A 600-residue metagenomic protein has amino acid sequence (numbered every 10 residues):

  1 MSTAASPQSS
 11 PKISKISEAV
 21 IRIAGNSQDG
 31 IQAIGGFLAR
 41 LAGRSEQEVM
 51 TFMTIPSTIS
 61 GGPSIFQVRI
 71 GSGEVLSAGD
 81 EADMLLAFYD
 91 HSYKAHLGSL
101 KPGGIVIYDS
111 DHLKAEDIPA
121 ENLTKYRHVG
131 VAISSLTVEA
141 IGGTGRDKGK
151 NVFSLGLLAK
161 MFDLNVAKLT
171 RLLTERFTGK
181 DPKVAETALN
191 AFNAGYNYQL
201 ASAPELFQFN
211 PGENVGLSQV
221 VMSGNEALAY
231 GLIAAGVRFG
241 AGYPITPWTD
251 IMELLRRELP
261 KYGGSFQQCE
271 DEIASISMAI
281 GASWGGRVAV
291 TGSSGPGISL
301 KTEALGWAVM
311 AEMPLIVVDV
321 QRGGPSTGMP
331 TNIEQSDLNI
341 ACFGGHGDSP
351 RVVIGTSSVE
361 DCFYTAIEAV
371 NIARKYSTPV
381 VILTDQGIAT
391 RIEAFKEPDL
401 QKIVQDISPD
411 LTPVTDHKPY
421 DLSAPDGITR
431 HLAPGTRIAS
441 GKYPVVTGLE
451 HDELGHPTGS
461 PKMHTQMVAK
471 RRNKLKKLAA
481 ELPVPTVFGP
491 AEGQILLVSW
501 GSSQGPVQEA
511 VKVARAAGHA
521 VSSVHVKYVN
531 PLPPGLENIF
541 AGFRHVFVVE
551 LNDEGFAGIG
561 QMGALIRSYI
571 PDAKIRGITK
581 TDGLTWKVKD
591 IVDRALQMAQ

Functional and structural regions predicted by a protein language model:
S2-A235, F239-A241, G560: Active-site cofactor/cluster-binding pocket
S2-G30, I34-G36, R171, E175-F343 (+3 more regions): Thiamine diphosphate
V20-N26, G156, F239-A241, A289-G292 (+4 more regions): Short glycine-rich or small-residue beta-strand-to-loop segments that form or flank ligand, phosphate, metal/Fe-S
A87, V131-S134, N332-P379, D406-V414 (+2 more regions): Conserved thiamine diphosphate
S92-Y93, L113, P247-W248, E270-I276 (+3 more regions): Short acidic loop-to-helix transition motifs that present clustered carboxylates
L100-V106, D111, T124-Y126, G264 (+4 more regions): A short helix->loop->beta-strand "cap" motif at the edges of active sites that frequently abuts
V221-A227, I233, T365, V370-Q600: Flexible, low-complexity linker and terminal segments
